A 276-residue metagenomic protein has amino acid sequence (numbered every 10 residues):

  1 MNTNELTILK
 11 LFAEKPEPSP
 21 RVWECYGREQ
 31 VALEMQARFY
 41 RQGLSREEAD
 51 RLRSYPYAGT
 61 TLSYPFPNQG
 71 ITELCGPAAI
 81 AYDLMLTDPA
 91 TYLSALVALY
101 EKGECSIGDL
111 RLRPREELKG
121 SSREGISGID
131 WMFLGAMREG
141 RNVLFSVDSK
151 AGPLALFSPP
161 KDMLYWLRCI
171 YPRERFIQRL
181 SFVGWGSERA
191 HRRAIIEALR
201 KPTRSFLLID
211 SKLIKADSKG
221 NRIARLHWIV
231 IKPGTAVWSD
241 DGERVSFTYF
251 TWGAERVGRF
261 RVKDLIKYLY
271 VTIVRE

Functional and structural regions predicted by a protein language model:
M1-E5, I273-E276: Charged/polar interaction segments and conserved charged motifs
N2-A151, E174, R179, I196-F206 (+1 more regions): Active-site nucleophile-adjacent alpha helix/oxyanion-hole segment immediately C-terminal to the catalytic cysteine
L144-C169: A charged, amphipathic interaction segment
R168, E174-E276: Active-site signature of cysteine proteases
